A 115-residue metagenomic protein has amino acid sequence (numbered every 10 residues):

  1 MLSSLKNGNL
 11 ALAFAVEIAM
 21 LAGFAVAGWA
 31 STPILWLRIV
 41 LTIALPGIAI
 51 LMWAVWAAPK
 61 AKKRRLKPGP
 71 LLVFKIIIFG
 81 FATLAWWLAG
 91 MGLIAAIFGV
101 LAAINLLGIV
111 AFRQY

Functional and structural regions predicted by a protein language model:
M1-K6, M52-K63, I109-R113: C-terminal ends of transmembrane helices
L2-L37: Membrane-helix boundary elements
N9, V16, I43-P46, F74 (+1 more regions): Hydrophobic alpha-helical transmembrane segments of polytopic
A25-L41, T83-A95: Helix-coil boundary and interhelical linker segments in multi-pass alpha-helical membrane proteins
A30-I48, K67-V73: Loop-to-helix transition at the N-terminal end of transmembrane alpha-helices
P46-M52, L101-V110: Alpha-helical transmembrane segments and their membrane-interface exit regions
L51-G90: Mid-chain, well-packed structural core segment of small domains
A85-A96, A103-Y115: Membrane-water interface at the C-terminal end of transmembrane alpha helices
